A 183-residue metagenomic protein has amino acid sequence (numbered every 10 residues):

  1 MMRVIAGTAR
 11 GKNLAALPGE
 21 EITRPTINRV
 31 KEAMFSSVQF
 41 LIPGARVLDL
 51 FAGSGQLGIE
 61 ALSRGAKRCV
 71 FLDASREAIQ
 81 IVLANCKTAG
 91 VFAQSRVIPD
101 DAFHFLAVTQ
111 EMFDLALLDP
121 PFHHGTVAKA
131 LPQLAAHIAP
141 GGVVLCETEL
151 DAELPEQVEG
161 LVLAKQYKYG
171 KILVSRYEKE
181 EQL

Functional and structural regions predicted by a protein language model:
M1-L183: Class I S-adenosyl-L-methionine-dependent methyltransferase catalytic core
